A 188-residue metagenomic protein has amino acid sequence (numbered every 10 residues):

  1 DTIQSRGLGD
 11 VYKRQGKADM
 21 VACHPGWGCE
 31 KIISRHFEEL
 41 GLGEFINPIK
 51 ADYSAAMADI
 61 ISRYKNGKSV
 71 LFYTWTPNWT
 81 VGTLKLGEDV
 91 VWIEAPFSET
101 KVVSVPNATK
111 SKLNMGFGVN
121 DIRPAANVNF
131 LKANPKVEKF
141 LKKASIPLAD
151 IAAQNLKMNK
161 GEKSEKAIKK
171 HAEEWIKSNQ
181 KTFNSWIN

Functional and structural regions predicted by a protein language model:
D1-Y12: Single conserved hydrophobic/aromatic residue that forms the stacking wall/gate of nucleotide- or nucleobase-binding
D10-N47: Ligand-binding cleft/hinge of the Venus flytrap
K13, G43, N66-V70, P147 (+2 more regions): A general structural signal for well-ordered secondary-structure junctions
E30, S34, S54-M57, I61 (+3 more regions): Extracytoplasmic/secreted envelope proteins and their assembly/folding machinery, especially bacterial periplasmic
E39-G41, I49-A152: Flexible, solvent-exposed loop/hinge segments that line or gate ligand/substrate-binding clefts
F130-L131, E138-K139, A144-N188: C-terminal functional modules
